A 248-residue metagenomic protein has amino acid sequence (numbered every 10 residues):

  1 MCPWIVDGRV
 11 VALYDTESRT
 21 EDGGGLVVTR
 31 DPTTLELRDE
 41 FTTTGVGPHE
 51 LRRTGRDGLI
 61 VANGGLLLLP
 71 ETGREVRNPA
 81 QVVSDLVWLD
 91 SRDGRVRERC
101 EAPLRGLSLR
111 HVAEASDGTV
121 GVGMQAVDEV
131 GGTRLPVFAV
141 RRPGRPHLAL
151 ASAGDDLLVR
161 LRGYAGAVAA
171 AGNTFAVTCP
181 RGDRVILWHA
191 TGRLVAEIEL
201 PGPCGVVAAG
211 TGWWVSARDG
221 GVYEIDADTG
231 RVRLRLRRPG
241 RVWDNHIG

Functional and structural regions predicted by a protein language model:
M1, G23, G47-H49, V82 (+5 more regions): Beta-rich catalytic cores
M1-R19, T42-T43, H49: Blade-loop segments of beta-propeller domains
P3, L51, V112, V168 (+2 more regions): Hydrophobic core register within WD40 beta-propeller blades
I5-D7, T54-R56, A115-D117, A170-G172 (+1 more regions): Residue-level detector of Asp-centered blade-edge/turn motifs that repeat once per structural unit in beta-propeller
A12-G24, V61-V82, G123-L135: Short, conserved, GDST-rich strand-edge loop motifs in beta-rich repeat architectures
G24-T33, V76-G94, L135-G144: Beta-propeller blade signature
E40-G45, R99-R105, A151-R162, A196-P201 (+1 more regions): Surface loop/turn motifs at the tips and blade-to-blade linkers of beta-strand repeat domains
S216-G248: Blade-level signature of beta-propeller repeat domains, shared across WD40, Kelch, NHL, RCC1 and BNR/Asp-box propellers
